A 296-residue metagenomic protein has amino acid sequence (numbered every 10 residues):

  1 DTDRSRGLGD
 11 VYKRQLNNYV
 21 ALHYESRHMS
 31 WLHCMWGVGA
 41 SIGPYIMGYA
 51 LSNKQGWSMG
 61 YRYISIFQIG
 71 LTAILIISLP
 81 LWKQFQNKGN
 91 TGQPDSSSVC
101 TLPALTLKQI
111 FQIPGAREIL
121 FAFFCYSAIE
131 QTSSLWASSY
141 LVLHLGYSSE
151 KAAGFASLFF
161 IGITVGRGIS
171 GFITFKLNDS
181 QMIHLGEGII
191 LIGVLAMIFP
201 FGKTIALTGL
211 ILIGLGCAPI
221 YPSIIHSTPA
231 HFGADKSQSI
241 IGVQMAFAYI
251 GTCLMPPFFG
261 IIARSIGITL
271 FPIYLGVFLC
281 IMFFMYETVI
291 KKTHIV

Functional and structural regions predicted by a protein language model:
D1-Y12: Single conserved hydrophobic/aromatic residue that forms the stacking wall/gate of nucleotide- or nucleobase-binding
D10-H23, P219-F232: Intracellular juxtamembrane helix-capping segments at the cytosolic ends of symmetry-related transmembrane helices
G60-P80, P272-E287: Symmetry-related core transmembrane helices of the 12-TM Major Facilitator Superfamily/SLC fold
Q86-I119: Juxtamembrane intracellular "pre-TM" segments in multi-pass secondary transporters
P114-S157, I161-T164: Extracytoplasmic gate region of multi-pass secondary transporters
R167-N178, A263-R264: Helix-to-loop junctions at the C-terminal end of transmembrane segments in multipass secondary transporters
Q181-L195: Structural signature of the two symmetry-related core transmembrane helices
A234-I268: A late C-terminal transmembrane helix in Major Facilitator Superfamily
